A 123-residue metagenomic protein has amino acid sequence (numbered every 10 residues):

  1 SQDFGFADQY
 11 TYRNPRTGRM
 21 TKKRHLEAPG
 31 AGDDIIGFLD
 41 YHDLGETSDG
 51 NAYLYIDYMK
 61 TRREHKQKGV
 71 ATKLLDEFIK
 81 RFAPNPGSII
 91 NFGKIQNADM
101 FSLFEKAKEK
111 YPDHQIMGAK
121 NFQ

Functional and structural regions predicted by a protein language model:
S1-L39: Conserved beta-hairpin
N14-G18, G50, P112-D113: Intrinsic-disorder/low-complexity loop/linker signature
Y41, Y58-K60, I95: Short loop/turn segments at strand-loop or loop-helix junctions that form parts of catalytic or ligand-binding pockets
H42-T47: Short, low-complexity Ser/Thr-rich regulatory SLiMs
S48-G50, N97-A98: Short acidic/glycine-enriched loop/turn segments that link adjacent beta-strands
G50-R63: Conserved acetyl-CoA binding element of GNAT-fold acetyltransferases
T61, Q67-K80: Conserved acetyl-CoA-binding loop-helix of GNAT-fold acetyltransferases
A83-F122: Conserved active-site alpha-helix within GNAT-family acetyltransferase domains
